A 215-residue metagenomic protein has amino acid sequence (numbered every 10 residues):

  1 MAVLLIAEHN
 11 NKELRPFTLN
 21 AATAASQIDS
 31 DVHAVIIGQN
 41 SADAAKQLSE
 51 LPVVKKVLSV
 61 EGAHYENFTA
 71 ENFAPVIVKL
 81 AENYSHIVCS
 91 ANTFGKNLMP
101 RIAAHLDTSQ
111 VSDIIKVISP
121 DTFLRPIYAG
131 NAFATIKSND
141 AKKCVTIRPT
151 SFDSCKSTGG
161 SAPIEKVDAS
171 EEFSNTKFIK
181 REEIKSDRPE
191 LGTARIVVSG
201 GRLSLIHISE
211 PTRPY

Functional and structural regions predicted by a protein language model:
V3-T18: Short, glycine-rich nucleotide/cofactor-binding loops
T18-I28: Histidine-anchored nucleotide/phosphate-binding helix
V32-Q39, L58: Short internal beta-strands
Q47-A70: A glycine-rich helix N-cap at a beta->alpha junction
Y65-F152: N-terminal glycine-rich phosphate/adenylate-binding segment common to multiple enzyme folds
A129-P189: Phosphate/diphosphate-binding glycine-rich loops and adjacent basic-rich segments that engage nucleotide
E182-L205: Active-site donor-nucleotide binding/catalytic segment of nucleotide-sugar enzymes
I206-Y215: Single conserved hydrophobic/aromatic residue that forms the stacking wall/gate of nucleotide- or nucleobase-binding
